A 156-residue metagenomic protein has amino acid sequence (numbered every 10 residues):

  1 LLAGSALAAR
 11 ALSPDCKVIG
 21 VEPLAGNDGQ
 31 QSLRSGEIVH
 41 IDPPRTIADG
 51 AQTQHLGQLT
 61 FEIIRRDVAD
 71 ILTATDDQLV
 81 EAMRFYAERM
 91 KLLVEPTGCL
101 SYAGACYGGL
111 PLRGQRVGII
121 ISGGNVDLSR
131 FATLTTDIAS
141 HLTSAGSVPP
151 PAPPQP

Functional and structural regions predicted by a protein language model:
L1-P156: PLP-dependent amino-acid enzyme catalytic core
